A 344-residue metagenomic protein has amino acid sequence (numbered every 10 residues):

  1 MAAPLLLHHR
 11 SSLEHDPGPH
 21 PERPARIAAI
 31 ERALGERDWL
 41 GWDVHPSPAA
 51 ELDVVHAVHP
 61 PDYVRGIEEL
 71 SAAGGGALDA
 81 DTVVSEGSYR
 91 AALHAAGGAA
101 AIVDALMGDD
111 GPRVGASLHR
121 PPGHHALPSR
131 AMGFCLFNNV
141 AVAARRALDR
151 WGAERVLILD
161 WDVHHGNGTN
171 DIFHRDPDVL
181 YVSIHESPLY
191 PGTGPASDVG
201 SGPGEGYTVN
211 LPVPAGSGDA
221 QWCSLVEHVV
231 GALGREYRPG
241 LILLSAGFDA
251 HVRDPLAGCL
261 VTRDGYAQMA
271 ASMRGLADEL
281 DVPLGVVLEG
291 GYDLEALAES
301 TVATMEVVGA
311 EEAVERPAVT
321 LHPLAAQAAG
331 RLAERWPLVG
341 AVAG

Functional and structural regions predicted by a protein language model:
M1-A57: N-terminal low-complexity, Ser/Thr- and acidic-residue-enriched intrinsically disordered segments
A2-L7, H15, G66-G344: A general "terminal functional-core" signal
S12, P61, P188: Short loop/turn segments at secondary-structure transitions that flank enzyme active sites
P24, A49, A57, P61 (+2 more regions): Low-complexity, intrinsically disordered regions enriched in charged/polar residues
P48-A72: Charged, often glycine-rich, active-site loop that binds/positions anionic groups
